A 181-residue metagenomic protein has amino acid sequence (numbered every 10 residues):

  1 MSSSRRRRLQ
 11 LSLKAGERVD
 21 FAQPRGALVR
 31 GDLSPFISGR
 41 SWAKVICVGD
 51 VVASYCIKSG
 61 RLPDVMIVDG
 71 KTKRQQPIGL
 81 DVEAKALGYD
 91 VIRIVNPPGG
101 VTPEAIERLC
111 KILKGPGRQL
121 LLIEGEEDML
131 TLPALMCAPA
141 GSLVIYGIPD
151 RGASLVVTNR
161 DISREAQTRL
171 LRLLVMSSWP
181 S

Functional and structural regions predicted by a protein language model:
M1-Y89, N96-P97: N-terminal, charge-rich interaction modules
A43-V45, G117-I123, S142-V144: Generic beta-sheet signal
I46-S54, T72, E124-T131, D150-G152: Gly/Ser/Thr-rich loops at beta-strand to alpha-helix junctions that form or flank small-molecule/cofactor-binding
I57-V65, D81-K85, L135-A140, R160-R164 (+1 more regions): Short, solvent-exposed amphipathic alpha-helical segments in soluble enzyme and RNA/protein-processing domains
P63-G70, A140-P149: Short hydrophobic/aromatic-enriched beta-strand-loop microsegments
Y89-M129: Internal catalytic-core helix/loop-beta-alpha segment that presents or stabilizes conserved functional determinants
N96-G100, L173-S178: Extended, low-hydrophobicity, polar/charged segments
G147-R164, L174-S178: Short, flexible loop segments at boundaries between secondary-structure elements
